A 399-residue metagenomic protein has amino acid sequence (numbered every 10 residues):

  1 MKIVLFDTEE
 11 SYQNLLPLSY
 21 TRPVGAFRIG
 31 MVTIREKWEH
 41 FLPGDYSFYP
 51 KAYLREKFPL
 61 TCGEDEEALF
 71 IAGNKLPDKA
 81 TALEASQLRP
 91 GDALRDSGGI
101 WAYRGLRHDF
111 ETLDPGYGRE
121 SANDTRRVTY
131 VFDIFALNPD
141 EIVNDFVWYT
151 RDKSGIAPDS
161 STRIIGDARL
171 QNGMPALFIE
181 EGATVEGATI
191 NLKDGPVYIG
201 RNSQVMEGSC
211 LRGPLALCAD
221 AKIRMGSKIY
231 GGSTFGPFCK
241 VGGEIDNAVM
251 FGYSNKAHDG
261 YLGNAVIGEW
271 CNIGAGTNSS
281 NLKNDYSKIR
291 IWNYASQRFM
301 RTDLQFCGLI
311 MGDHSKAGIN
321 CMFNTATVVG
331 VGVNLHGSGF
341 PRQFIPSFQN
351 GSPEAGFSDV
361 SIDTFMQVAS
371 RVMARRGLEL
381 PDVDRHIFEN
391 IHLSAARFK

Functional and structural regions predicted by a protein language model:
M1-L170, G182, S338-P341, S347-K399: Terminal amphipathic alpha-helical/low-complexity segments used for targeting or macromolecular assembly
Y12, A26, M225-G226, G232 (+1 more regions): Glycine-rich hexapeptide-repeat left-handed beta-helix
S19-T21, V185-E186, Y253, S296-Q297: A short, structure-level motif marking secondary-structure boundaries and short turns
E56-F58, T81, S209, D259 (+1 more regions): A generic local structural motif
K57-T61, G173-M174, F238, Q305: Short, flexible, glycine/charge-rich loop motifs used to bind or transfer phosphoryl groups or to couple energy/partner
E67, G187, G332: Conserved beta-strand and immediately adjacent loop positions that scaffold enzyme active sites
L113, D124-T125, P175, C307 (+1 more regions): Glycine/small-residue-rich pyrophosphate-binding loop that anchors the diphosphate of NDP-sugar donors
S154-S160, I164, A168-M174, F178 (+4 more regions): Extended beta-solenoid/beta-helix repeat architectures
